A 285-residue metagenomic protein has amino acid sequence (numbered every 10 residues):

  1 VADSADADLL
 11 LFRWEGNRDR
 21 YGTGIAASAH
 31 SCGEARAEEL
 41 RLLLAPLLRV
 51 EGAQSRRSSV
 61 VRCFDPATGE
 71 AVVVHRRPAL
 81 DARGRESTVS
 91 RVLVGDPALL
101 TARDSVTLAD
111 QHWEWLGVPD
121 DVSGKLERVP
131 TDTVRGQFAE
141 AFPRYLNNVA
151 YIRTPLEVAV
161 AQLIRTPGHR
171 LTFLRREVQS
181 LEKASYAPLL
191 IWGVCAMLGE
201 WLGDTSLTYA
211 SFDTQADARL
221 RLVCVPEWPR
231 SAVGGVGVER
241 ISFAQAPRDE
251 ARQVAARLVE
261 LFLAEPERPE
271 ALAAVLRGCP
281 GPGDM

Functional and structural regions predicted by a protein language model:
V1-M285: N-terminal module detector in large eukaryotic regulators
